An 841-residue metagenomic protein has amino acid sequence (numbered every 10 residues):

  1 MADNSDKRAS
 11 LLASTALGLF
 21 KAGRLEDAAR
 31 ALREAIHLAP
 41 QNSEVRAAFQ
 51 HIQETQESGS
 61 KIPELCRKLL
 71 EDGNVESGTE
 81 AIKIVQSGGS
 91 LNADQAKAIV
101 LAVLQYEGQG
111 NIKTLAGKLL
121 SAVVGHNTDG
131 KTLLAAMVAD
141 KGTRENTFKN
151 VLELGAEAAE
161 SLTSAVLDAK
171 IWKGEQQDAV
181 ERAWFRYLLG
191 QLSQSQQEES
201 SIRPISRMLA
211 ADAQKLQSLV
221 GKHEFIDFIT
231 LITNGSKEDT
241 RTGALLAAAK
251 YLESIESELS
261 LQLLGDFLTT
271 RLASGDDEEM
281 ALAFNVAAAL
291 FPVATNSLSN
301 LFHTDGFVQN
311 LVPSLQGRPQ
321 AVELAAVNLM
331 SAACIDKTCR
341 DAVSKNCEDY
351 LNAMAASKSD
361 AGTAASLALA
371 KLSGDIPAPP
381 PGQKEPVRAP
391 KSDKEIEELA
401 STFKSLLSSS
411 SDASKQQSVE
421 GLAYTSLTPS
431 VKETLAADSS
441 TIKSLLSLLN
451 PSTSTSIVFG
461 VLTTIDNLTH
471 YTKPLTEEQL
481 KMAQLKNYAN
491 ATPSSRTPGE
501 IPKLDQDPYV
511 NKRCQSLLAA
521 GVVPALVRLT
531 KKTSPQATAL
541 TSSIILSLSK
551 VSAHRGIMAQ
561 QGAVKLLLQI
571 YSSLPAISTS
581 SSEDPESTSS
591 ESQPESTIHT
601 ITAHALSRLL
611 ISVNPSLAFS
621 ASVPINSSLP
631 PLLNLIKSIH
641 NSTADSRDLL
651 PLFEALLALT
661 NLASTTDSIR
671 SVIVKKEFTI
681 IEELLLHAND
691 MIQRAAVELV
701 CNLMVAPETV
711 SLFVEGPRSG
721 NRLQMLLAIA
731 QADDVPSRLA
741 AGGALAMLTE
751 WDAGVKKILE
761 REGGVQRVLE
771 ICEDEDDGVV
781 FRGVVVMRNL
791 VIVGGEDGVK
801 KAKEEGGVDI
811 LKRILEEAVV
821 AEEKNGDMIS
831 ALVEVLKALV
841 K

Functional and structural regions predicted by a protein language model:
K21, R33-E34, Q50-E57, G73-S90 (+21 more regions): Alpha-helical solenoid repeat architecture
L65-L69, A81, I99-V103, L115 (+19 more regions): Buried hydrophobic core positions in alpha-solenoid tandem helical repeats
N74, Q109, G155-A156, Q194 (+14 more regions): Short inter-helical turns and helix N-cap capping residues of alpha-solenoid HEAT/ARM repeat scaffolds
A136-M137, Q177-A183, Q217-H223, E258-D266 (+12 more regions): Short sequence/structural elements of tandem HEAT/ARM alpha-solenoid repeats
K170-A183, Y187-G190, P204-I205, K215-H223 (+12 more regions): Alpha-solenoid helical repeat scaffolds
L462-A525: Acidic, serine/threonine- and proline-enriched intrinsically disordered linkers and terminal tails in large eukaryotic
